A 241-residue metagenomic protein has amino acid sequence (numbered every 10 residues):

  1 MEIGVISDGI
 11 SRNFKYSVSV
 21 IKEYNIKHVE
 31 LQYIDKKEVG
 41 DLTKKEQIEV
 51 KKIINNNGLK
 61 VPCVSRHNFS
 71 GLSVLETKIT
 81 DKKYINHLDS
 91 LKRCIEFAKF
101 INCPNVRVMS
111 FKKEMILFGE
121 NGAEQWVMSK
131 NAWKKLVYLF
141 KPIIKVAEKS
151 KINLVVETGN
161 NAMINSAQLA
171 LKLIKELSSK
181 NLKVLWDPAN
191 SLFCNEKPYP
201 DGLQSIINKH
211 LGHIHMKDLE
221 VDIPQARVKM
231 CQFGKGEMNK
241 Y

Functional and structural regions predicted by a protein language model:
M1-R12: Boundary/entry segment of secreted carbohydrate-active catalytic domains
G9-S11, Y33-D35, H67-S70, S110-E114 (+3 more regions): Active-site-proximal loop/turn and secondary-structure-junction residues that shape catalytic pockets, frequently
I10-I21, K83-E96, N195-S205, K240: Short, acidic/polar
N13-Y16, N56, S73-V184: Active-site acidic/histidine proton-transfer and metal-coordination neighborhood in alpha/beta enzyme cores
V18-N25, D41-S65, R93-N102, K141-K149 (+2 more regions): Acidic (Asp/Glu)-rich catalytic clusters
H28-V29, V64, V137-E237: Acidic/histidine-rich catalytic cores of soluble enzymes
L31-N55, S110-L117: Glycine-rich, proline-tolerant flexible connector loops at the mouths of alpha/beta enzymes
D35-E38, S70-T77, E114-F118, F193-N195 (+1 more regions): A short acidic, helix-capping loop that chelates divalent metal ions and anchors anionic groups
